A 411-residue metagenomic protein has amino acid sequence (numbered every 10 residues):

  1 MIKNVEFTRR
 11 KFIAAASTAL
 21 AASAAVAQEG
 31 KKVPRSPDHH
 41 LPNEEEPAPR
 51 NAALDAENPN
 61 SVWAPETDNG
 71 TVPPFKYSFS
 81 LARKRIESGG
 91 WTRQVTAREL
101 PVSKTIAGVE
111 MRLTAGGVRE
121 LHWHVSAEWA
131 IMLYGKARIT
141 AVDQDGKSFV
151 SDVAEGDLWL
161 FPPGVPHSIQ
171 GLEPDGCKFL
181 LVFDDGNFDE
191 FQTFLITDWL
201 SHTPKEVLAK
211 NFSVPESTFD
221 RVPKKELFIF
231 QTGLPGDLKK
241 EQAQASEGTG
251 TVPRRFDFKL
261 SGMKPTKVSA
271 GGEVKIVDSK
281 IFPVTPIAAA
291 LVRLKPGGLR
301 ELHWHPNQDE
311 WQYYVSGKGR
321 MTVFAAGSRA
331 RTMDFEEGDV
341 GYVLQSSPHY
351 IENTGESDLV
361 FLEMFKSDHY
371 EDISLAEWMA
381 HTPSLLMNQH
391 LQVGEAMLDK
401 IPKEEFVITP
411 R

Functional and structural regions predicted by a protein language model:
M1-F7, K11, A15-A22: N-terminal secretory signal peptides
E29-A107, V207-K295, E301, E377 (+1 more regions): A short, N-terminal "cap"/entry segment at the start of jelly-roll beta-barrel domains of the cupin/DSBH fold
G117-E120, R138, D157-W159, P163-S168 (+4 more regions): Histidine-centered metal-chelating micro-motifs
E120, H124, W129-M132, R138-A141 (+3 more regions): Mobile, glycine-rich extracellular loop/lid and propeptide segments that shape or gate substrate/ligand access
V125-Q144, H305-A326: Glycine- and acidic-residue-biased ligand/ion/polar-headgroup-sensing regions
Q144-P162, A326-L344: Short acidic-glycine-tyrosine-enriched beta hairpin
P163-D189, Q345-E371: Ligand-binding loop in jelly-roll beta-barrel domains
